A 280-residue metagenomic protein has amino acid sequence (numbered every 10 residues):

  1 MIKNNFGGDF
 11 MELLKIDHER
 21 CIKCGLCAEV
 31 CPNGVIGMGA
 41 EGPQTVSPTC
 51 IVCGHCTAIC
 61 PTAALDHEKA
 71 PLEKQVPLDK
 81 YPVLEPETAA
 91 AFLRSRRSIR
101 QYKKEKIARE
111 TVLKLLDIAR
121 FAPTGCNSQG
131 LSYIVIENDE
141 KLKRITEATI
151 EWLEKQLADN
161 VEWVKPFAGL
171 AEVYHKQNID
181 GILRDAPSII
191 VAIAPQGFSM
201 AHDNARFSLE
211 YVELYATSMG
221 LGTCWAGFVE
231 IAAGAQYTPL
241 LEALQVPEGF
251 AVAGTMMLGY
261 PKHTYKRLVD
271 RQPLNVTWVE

Functional and structural regions predicted by a protein language model:
N5-E280: Acidic, surface-exposed loops and disordered segments
